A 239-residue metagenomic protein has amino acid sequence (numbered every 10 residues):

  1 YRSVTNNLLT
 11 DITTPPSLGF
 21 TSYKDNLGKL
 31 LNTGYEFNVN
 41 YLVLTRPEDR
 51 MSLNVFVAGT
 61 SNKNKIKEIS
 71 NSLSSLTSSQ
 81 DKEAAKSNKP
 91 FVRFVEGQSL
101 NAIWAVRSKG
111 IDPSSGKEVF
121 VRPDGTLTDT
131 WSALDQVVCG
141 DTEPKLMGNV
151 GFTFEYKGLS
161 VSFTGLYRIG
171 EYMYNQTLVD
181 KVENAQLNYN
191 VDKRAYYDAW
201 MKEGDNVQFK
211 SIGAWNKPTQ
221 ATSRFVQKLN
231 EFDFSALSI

Functional and structural regions predicted by a protein language model:
Y1-V4, L30-T33, V39-L42, T60: Structural signature of Gram-negative outer-membrane beta-barrels, strongest in the C-terminal barrel of TonB-dependent
R2, D233-I239: Short, intrinsically disordered, charge-balanced linker/junction segments flanking boundaries in proteins
S3-L27, K63-E143, G151, S160-K228: Surface-exposed, extracytoplasmic segments of Gram-negative outer-membrane nutrient-acquisition systems
L31-Y35, M51, P144-G148, N230-S235: Residues that define the transmembrane beta-barrel architecture of outer-membrane proteins
F37-Y41, V150-Y156, F163, L237-I239: Residues on the lipid-exposed face of transmembrane beta-strands in outer-membrane beta-barrel proteins
V39-P47, L53-V55, K63, Y156-G158 (+1 more regions): Outer-membrane beta-barrel proteins
E48-L53, I66-E68, L73, F234: A broad structural signal for short, well-ordered beta-strand segments within beta-sheet-rich domains
